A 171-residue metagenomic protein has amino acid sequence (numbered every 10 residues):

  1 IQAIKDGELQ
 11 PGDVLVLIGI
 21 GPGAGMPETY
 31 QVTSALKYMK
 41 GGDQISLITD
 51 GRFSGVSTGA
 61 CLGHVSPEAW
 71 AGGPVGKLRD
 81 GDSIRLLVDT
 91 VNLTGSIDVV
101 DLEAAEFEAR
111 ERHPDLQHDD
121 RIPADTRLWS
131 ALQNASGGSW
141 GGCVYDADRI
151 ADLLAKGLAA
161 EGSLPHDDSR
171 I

Functional and structural regions predicted by a protein language model:
I1, Y30, A60-A71: Short, structured beta-strand/loop micro-motifs enriched in basic residues and often containing a Trp
I1-G41, I45-V56, D148, D152-I171: Non-catalytic terminal/interface segments that mediate subunit docking, oligomerization, and allosteric communication
G7, G12-V16, D43-L47, L62-G63 (+3 more regions): Structural motif
G7, G21-E28, W70-G76, D120 (+1 more regions): Catalytic cores of large soluble enzymes that bind and process phosphate-bearing ligands
D13, L17-G21, T49-R52, V65-E68 (+3 more regions): Fold-independent oxyanion-binding glycine-rich loops and adjacent beta-strand/coil segments at enzyme active sites
A24-Y30, V56-L62, G95-L102, A109-E111: Short acidic, glycine/serine/threonine-rich loops at helix termini
G72-I171: Intein/HINT protein-splicing elements and their conserved insertion hotspots or analogous self-processing inserts
